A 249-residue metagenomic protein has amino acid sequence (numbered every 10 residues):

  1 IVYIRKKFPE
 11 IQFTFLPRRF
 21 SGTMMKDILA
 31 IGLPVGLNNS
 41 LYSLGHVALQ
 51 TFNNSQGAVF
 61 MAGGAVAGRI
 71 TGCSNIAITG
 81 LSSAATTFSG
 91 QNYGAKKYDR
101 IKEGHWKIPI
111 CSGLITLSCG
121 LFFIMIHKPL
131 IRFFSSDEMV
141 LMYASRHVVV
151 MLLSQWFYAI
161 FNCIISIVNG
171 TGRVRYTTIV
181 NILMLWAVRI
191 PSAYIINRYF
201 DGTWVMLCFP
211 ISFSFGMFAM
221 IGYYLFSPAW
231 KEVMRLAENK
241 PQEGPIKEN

Functional and structural regions predicted by a protein language model:
I1, T79-S82, M151-G170, Y176-V188 (+2 more regions): Short runs within selected transmembrane alpha-helices of multi-pass transporters and secretion channels
I1-L33, S89-S154, I196-N249: Short alpha-helical transmembrane segments in multi-pass integral membrane proteins
P17-A48, N53, C73, A77 (+4 more regions): Hydrophobic faces of transmembrane alpha-helices in multi-pass small-molecule transporters and flippases across diverse
L29, Y42, Q50, N54 (+7 more regions): Hydrophobic alpha-helical segments
V35, N39, V47, T51 (+6 more regions): Transmembrane alpha-helix boundary and packing residues in multipass membrane permease domains and related
S40-R69, C73, Q91, P129-E138 (+1 more regions): Helix-terminus/linker motif at the lipid-water interface of multi-pass membrane proteins
L41, G45, L49, N53 (+9 more regions): Alpha-helical membrane-inserting segments
G63-H127, Y158-V180: Small-residue-rich hydrophobic transmembrane alpha-helices
